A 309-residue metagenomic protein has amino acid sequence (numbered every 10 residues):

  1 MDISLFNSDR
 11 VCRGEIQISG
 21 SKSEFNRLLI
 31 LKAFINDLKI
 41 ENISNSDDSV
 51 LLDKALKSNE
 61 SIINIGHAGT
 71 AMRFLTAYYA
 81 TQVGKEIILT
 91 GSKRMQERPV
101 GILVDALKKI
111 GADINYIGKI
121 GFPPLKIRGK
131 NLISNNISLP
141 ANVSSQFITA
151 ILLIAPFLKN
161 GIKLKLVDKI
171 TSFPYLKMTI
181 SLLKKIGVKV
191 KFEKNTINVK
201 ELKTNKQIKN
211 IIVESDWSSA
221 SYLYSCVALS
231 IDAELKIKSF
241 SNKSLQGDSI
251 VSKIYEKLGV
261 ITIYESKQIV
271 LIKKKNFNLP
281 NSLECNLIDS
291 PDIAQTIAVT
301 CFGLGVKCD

Functional and structural regions predicted by a protein language model:
M1-D309: Short, structured segments at the rim of ligand-binding sites
